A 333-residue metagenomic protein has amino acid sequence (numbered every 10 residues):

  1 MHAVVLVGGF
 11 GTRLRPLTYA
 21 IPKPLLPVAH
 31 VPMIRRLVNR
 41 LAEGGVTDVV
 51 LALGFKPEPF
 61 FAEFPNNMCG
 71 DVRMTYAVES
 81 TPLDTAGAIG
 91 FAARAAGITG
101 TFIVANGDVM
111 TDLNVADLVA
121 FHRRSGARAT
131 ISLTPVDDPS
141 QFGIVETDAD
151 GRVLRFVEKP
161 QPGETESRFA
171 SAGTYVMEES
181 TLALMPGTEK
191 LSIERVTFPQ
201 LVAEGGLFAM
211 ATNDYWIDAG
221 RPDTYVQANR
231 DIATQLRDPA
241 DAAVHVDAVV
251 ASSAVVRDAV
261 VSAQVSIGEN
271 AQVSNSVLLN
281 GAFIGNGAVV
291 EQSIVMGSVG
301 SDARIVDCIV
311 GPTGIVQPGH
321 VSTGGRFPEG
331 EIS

Functional and structural regions predicted by a protein language model:
M1-F61, P312: N-terminal glycine-rich phosphate-binding loop and ensuing alpha1 helix
G8, G54, G107, T134-P135 (+1 more regions): Histidine-centered beta-alpha loop that forms part of the nucleotide-sugar donor binding/catalytic region in diverse
L25, V145-T147, F198, A209: A structural signal for short hydrophobic beta-strand segments in well-ordered beta-sheet cores
V50-G54, S132-L133, I294: Short internal beta-strands
F60-A149: Conserved beta-loop-beta/alpha segment of the NTase-like Rossmann-fold superfamily that binds/positions NTPs
F102-I103, M110, A116-R123, V136-P139 (+1 more regions): Catalytic-core segments of class I nucleotidyltransferases/pyrophosphorylases that form NMP-activated intermediates
A242-S333: Structural signal for interior beta-strand "rungs" in well-ordered beta-sheet cores of soluble enzyme domains
